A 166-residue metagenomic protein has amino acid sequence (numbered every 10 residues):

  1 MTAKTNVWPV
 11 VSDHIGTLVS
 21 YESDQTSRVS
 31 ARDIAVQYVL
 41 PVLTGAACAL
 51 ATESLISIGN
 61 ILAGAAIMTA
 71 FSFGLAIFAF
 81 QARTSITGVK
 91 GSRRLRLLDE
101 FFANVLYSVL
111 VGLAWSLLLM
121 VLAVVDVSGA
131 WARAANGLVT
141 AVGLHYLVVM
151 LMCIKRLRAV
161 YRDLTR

Functional and structural regions predicted by a protein language model:
M1-L40: N-terminal juxtamembrane cytosolic/stromal segments of multi-pass membrane proteins
H14-L18, L157-R166: Cytosolic/matrix-facing juxtamembrane and C-terminal tails of multi-pass cellular membrane proteins
A31-L40, F102-A114: Select subsegments of transmembrane alpha-helices in polytopic membrane proteins, especially boundary-proximal
T44-C48, G112-N136: Alpha-helical transmembrane segments and their membrane-interface junctions in multi-pass membrane proteins
I56-F73, T140-G143: Alpha-helical transmembrane segments
S72-G88, R156: Membrane-water interface of transmembrane alpha-helices
K90-L106, R166: Membrane-interface segments at loop-to-transmembrane junctions
N136-R156: Alpha-helical membrane-embedded segments
